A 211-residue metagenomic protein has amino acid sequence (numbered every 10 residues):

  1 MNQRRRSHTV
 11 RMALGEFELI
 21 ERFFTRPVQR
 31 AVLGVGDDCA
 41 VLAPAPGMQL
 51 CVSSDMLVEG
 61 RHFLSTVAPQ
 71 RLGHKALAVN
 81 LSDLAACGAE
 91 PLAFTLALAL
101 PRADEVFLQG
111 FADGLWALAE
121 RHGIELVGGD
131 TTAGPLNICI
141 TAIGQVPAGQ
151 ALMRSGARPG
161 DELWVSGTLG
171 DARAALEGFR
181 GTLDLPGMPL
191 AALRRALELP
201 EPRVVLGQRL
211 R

Functional and structural regions predicted by a protein language model:
M1-R211: Helix-biased detector of long, well-ordered alpha-helical tracts
